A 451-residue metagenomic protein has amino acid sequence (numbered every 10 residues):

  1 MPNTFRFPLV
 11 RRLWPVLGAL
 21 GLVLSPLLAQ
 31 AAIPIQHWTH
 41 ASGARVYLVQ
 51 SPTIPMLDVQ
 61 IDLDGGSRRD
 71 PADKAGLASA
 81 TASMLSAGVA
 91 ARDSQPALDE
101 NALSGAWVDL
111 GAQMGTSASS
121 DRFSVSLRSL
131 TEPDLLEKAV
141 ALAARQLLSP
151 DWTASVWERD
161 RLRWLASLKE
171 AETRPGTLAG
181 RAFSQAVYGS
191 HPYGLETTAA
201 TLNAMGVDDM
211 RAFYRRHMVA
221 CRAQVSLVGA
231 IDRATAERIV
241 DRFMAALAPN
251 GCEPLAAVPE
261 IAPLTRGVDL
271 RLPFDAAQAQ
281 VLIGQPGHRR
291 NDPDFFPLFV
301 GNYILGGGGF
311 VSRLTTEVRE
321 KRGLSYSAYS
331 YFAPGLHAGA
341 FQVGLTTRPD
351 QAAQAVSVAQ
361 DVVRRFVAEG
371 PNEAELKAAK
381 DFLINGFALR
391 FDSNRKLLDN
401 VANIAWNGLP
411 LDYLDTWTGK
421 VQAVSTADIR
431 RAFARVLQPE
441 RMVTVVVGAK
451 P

Functional and structural regions predicted by a protein language model:
M1-R11: N-terminal secretory signal peptides that target proteins for export/translocation
W14-P26: Bacterial N-terminal signal peptides
A29-A31: Boundary at the C-terminal end of the N-terminal hydrophobic targeting segment
I33-I35, Q60-L127, E196, G309-L324: M16/MPP (pitrilysin/insulinase) zinc-metallopeptidase core fold and M16-derived inactive scaffolds
Q36-A41, L270-F274: Short acidic-hydrophobic surface loop/beta-edge motif
T39-D64: N-terminal targeting signals for Sec/Tat export/insertion, comprising classic cleavable signal peptides
S51, Q60-D62, C252-V311: His/Glu-based metal-binding/catalytic segments typifying zinc-dependent metallopeptidases
A102-E253, R271, P297, K321-R322 (+1 more regions): Charge-rich, well-structured scaffold segments of protease-associated domains
